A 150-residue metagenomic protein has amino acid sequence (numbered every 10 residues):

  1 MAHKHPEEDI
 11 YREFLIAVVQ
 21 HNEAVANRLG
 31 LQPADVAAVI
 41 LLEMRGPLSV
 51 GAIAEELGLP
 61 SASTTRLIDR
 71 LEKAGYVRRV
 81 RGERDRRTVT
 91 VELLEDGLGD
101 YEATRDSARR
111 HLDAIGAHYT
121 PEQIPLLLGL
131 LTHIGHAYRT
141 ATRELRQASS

Functional and structural regions predicted by a protein language model:
M1-L29, A74: N-terminal leader segment of winged-helix/HTH proteins
H3, E7, T120-Q123, L127: Residue-level recognition of alpha-helical structural elements
F14-H21, L57, G97-D100, T104-I115 (+1 more regions): Alpha-helical linker/hinge and terminal dimerization helices associated with HTH transcriptional regulators
H21-P60: N-terminal helix-turn-helix DNA-binding core of bacterial DNA-binding proteins
P47-V91: Canonical helix-turn-helix DNA-binding module
E72-P125: Charged, amphipathic alpha-helical coiled-coil/dimerization segments
E122-S150: C-terminal regulatory/oligomerization modules of transcriptional regulators
